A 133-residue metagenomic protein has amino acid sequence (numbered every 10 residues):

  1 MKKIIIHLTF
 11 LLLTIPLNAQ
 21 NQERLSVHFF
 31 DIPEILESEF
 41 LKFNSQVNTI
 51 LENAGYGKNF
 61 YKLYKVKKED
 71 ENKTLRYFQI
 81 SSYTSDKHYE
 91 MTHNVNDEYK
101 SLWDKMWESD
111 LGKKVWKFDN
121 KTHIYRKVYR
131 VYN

Functional and structural regions predicted by a protein language model:
I4-L17: Sec-dependent N-terminal signal peptides
A19-Q20, V27: Boundary of Sec targeting at the N-terminus
S26-K58: N-terminal targeting signals for Sec/Tat export/insertion, comprising classic cleavable signal peptides
V27-F30, F78-S82: Solvent-exposed beta-strand motifs enriched in subsets of small alpha/beta binding domains, especially certain
T49-Y61, E71-T74, I80-V128: An amphipathic, aromatic/His-enriched active-site/gating alpha helix that lines ligand/cofactor pockets
Y64-K68: A cross-kingdom feature marking solvent-exposed beta-strand/loop segments within repeated, beta-rich binding/scaffold
Y132-N133: Short, solvent-exposed mixed-charge patches
